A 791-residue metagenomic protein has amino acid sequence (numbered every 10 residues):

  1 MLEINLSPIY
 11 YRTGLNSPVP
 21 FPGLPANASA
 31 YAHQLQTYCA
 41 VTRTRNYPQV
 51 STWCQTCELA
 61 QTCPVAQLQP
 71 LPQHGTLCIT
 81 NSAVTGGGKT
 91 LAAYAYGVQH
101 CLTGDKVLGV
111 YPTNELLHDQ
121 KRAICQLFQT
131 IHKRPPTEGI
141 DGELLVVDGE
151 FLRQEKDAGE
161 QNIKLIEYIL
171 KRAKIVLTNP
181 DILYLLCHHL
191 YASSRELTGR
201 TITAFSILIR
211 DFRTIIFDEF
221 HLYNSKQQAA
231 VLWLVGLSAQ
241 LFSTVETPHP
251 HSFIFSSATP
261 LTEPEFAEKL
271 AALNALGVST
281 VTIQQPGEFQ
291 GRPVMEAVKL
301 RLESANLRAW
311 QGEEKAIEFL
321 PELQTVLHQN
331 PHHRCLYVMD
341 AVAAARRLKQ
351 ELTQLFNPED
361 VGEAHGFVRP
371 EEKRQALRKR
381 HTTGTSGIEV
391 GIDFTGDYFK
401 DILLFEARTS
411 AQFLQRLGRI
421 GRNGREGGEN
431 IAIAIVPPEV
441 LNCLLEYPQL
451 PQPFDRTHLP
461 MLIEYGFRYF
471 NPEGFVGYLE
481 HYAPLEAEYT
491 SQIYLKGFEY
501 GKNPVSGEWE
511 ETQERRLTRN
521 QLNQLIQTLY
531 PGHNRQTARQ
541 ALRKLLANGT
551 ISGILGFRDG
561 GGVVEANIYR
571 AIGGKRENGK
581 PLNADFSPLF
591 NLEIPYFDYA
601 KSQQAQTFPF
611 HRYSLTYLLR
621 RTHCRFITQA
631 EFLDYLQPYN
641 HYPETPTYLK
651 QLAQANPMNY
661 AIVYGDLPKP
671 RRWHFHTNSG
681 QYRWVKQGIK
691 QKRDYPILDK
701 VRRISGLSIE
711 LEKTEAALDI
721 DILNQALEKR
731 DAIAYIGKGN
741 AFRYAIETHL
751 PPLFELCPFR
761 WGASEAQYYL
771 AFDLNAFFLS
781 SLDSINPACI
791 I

Functional and structural regions predicted by a protein language model:
M1-I791: N-terminal helicase ATP-binding lobe
